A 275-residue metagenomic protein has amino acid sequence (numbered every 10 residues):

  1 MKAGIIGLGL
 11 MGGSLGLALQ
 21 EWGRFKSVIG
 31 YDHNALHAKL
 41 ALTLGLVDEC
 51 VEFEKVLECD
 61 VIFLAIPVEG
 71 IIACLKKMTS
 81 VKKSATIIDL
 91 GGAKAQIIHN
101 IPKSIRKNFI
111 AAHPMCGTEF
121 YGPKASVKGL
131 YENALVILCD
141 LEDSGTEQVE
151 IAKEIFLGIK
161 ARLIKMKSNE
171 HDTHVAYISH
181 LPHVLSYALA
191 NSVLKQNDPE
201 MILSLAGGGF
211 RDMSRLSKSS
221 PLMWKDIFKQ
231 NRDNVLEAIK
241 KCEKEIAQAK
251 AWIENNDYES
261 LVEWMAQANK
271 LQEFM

Functional and structural regions predicted by a protein language model:
M1-F53, V61: NAD(P)+-binding Rossmann beta1-loop-alpha1 motif at the extreme N-terminus of oxidoreductases
K2, S27, N108, L135 (+1 more regions): Residues at the starts of beta-strands that form the adenosine-phosphate
H33-N34, I66, L90-G92: Short beta->alpha hinge that forms the Motif I/post-I loop of the SAM-binding pocket
L44-L46, K83, S104-I105, I159: Short, structured coil segments at secondary-structure junctions
F53-K82, T86-I88: Rossmann-like NAD(P)-binding element
C74-K124: Rossmann-like NAD(P)(H) cofactor-binding subdomain of soluble oxidoreductases
K128-R215: Internal alpha-helical scaffold of NAD(P)-dependent oxidoreductase catalytic cores
P199-A268: Interdomain hinge/lid region at the active-site interface of Rossmann-like NAD(P)-dependent oxidoreductases
